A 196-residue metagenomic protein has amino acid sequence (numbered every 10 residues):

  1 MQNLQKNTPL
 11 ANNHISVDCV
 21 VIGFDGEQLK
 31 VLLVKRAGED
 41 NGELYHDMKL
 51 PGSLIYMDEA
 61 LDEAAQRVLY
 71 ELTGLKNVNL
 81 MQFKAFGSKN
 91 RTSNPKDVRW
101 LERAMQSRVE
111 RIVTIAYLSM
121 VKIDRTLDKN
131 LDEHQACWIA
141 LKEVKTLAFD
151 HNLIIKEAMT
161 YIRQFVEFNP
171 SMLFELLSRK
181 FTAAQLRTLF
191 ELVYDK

Functional and structural regions predicted by a protein language model:
M1, F24-G26, V31-L33, D58 (+4 more regions): Core subunits and conserved enzymes of cellular information-processing and envelope-translocation systems across
M1-L4, R99: Short Pro/Gly-enriched beta-strand edge/turn motifs at strand-loop
N7-M48: N-terminal strand-loop-strand
N13-V17, E63-Q66, Y70-R125, F165-L173: Active-site segment of metal-dependent pyrophosphate-handling enzymes, primarily the Nudix hydrolase catalytic core
V31, K35-D40, Y45-D47, L80 (+5 more regions): Short, His- and charge-rich active-site/binding loops that engage polyanionic ligands
L50-D58, E175: Short histidine-centered catalytic/ligand-binding loop motif
I112-I123, L127-Q164, L176-T188: NUDIX/MutT-family hydrolases
T188-K196: Short helix-coil junctions and helix-kink-helix linkers
